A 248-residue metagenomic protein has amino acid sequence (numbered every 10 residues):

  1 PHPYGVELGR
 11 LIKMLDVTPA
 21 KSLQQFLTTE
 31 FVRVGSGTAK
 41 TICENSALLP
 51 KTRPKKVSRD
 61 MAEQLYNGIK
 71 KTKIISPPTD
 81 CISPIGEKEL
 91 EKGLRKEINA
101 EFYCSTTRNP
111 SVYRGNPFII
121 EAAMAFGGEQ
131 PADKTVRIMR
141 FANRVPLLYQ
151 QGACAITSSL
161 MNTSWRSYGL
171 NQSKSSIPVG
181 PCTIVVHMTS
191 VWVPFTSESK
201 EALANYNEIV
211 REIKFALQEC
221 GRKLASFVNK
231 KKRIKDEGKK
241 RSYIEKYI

Functional and structural regions predicted by a protein language model:
P1-E7, P50-P178: GHKL/Bergerat-fold ATPase module in large chromosome/replication-associated machines
P1-K13, L23, S58, E129-I248: Charged regulatory segments coupled to nucleotide-binding catalytic modules in large multidomain enzymes
I12, T28, K40-C43, E63-Y66 (+2 more regions): Short, well-ordered alpha-helical packing segments
P19, L23-N45: Helix-hairpin-helix
L27-E30, P54, I234: Conserved short loop/turn motifs at secondary-structure junctions
E44-N45, C81-L94, N229-S242: A glycine-rich phosphate-binding loop feature that marks nucleotide/adenosyl-phosphate handling sites
A47-T52, K200-A204: Short helix/strand-bridging catalytic loops that position acidic/His residues to coordinate divalent metals and engage
L48, K71, I75, E219-R222 (+1 more regions): Short, well-ordered loop/turn and helix-capping segments at boundaries between secondary-structure elements and domains
